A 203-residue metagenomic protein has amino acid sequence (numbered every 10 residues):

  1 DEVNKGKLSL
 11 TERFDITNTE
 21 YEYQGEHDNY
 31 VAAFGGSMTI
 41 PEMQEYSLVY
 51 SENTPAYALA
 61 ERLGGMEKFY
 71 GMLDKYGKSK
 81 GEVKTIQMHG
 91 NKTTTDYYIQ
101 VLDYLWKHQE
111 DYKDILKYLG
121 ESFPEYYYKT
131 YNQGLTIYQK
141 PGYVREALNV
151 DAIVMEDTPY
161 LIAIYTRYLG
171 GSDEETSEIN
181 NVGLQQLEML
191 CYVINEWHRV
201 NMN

Functional and structural regions predicted by a protein language model:
D1-G6, R62, V101-H108, V193 (+1 more regions): Active-site catalytic microenvironments for nucleophilic, acid-base chemistry
D1-I16, S47, I162: Active-site SXXK
S9-T11, T54, T93, N132 (+2 more regions): Extracytoplasmic
I16-T19, Q24, A32-D114: Active-site-adjacent helix/loop patches that line small-molecule binding or acyl-intermediate pockets
D28: Glycine/small-residue-rich loop that forms an oxyanion/phosphate-binding "nest" at active or ligand-binding sites
G90, W106-P124, T136, P141-N203: Structured C-terminal helix/loop/strand segments within mature extracytoplasmic catalytic/sensor domains
P124-Y126, T130: A mid-sequence, solvent-exposed acidic-amphipathic segment
